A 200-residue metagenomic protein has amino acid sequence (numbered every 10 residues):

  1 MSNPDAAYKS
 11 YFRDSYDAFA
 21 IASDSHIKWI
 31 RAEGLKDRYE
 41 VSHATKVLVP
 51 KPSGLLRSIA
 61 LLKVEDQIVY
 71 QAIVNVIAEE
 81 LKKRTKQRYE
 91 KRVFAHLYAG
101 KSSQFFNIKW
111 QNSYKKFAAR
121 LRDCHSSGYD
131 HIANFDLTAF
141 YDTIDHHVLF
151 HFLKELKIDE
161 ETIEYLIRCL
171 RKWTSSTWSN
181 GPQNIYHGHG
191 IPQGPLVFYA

Functional and structural regions predicted by a protein language model:
M1-P50: Non-catalytic, polymerase-adjacent accessory regions of viral genome-replication enzymes
A6-F12, P50-L55, P182-G190: A short, surface-exposed helix-loop junction/capping segment
E40, P50-L56, Y114-F117: Short linear interaction motifs
E40-T45, K83-R88, E161: Short, flexible active-site-proximal loops enriched in glycine and acidic residues
L56-R92, Y141, Y186-A200: Conserved pre-motif C helix in the palm subdomain of viral-like polymerases
V74-N134, A139-D145: Active-site-proximal segment of RNA-dependent polymerases
A119-A200: Conserved polymerase palm-domain catalytic core
